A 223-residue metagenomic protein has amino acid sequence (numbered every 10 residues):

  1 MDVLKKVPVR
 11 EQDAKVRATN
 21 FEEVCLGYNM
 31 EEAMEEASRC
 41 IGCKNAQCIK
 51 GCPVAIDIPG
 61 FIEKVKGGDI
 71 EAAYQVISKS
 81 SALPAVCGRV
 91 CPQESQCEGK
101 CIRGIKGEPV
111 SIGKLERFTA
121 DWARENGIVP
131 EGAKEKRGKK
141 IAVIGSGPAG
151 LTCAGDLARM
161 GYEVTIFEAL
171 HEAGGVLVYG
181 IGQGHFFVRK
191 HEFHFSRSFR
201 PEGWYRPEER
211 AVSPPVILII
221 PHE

Functional and structural regions predicted by a protein language model:
M1-K140, W204: Ferredoxin-type iron-sulfur electron-transfer modules and their immediate structural context
A82, G147-A149, E172: Residue-level detector of alpha-helix initiation sites
V110, I181-E208: N-terminal glycine-rich dinucleotide-binding loop that anchors FAD/FMN and/or NAD(P) in oxidoreductases
K139-T165: N-terminal Rossmann-like FAD-binding beta1-loop-alpha1 element of flavoenzymes
A158, A169, G182-F186: Cofactor-cradling patches in redox/metallo enzymes
Y162-Y179: Glycine-rich FAD pyrophosphate-binding loop
P207-H222: A conserved short coil-to-beta-strand element within the FAD-binding core of flavoproteins
